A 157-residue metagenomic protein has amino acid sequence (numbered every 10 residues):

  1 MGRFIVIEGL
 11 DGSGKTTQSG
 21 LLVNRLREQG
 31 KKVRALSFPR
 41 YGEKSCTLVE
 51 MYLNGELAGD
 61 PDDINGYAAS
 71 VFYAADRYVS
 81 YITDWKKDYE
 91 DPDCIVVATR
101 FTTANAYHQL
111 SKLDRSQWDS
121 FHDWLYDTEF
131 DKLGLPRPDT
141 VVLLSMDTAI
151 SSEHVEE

Functional and structural regions predicted by a protein language model:
I5-I7: Hydrophobic anchor at the beta1->P-loop junction of P-loop NTPases
L10: P-loop (Walker A) phosphate-binding loop of NTP-binding proteins
K15: Conserved lysine of the Walker
Q18, L22: Hydrophobic positions on the alpha1 helix immediately C-terminal to the Walker A/P-loop
K31-D127, D131-K132: ATP-dependent small-molecule kinase phosphotransfer cores that center on conserved nucleotide phosphate-binding segments
A98-F101, D123, G134-V155: Conserved phosphate-donor/acceptor-positioning beta-strand/loop module used by diverse small-molecule
